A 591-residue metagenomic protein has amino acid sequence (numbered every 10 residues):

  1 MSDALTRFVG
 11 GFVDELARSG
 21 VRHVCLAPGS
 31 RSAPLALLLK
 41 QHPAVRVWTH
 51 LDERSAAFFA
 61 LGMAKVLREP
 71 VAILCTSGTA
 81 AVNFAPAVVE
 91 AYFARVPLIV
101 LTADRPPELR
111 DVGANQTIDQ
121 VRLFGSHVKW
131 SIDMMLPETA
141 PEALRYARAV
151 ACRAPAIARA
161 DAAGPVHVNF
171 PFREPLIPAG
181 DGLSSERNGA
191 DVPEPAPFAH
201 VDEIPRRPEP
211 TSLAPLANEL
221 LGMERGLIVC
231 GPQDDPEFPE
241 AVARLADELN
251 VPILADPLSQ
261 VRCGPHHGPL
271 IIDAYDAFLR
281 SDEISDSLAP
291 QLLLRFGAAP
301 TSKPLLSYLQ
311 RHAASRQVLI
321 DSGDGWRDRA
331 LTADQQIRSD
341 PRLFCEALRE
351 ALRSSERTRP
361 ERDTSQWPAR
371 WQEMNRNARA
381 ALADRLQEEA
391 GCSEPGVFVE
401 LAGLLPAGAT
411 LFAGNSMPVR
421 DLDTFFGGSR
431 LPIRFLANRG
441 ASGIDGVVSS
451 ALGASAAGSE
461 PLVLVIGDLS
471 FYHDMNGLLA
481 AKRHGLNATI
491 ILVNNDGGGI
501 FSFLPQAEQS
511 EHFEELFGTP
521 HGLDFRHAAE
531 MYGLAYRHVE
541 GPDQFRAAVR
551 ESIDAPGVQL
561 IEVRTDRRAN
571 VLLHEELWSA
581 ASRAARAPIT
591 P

Functional and structural regions predicted by a protein language model:
M1-A4, M134, Y308-V419, P542-R546 (+2 more regions): Phosphate/pyrophosphate-binding active-site segments
A4-E90: N-terminal cofactor/phosphate-binding cores enriched in small/glycine residues, especially glycine-rich loops such as
V9-F12, A17-G20, A27-R31, L35-L39 (+1 more regions): Active-site diphosphate/adenylate-binding microenvironment
R22-C25, R46-W48, V66-R105, A289-G297 (+2 more regions): A short, small-residue-rich loop immediately preceding and capping a beta-strand
L101, E108-V121, D421, F426-P591: Thiamine diphosphate
T102-A154, D256-M374, P505: Glycine-rich, acidic loop regions that bind phosphate or pyrophosphate groups
R148, R153, I157-G222: Conformationally flexible catalytic loops at phosphate/diphosphate-handling active centers
L213-A214, V229-V318, W326, S429-E460 (+3 more regions): Glycine-rich, anion-gripping cofactor-binding loops and their flanking helix/strand elements in enzyme active sites
